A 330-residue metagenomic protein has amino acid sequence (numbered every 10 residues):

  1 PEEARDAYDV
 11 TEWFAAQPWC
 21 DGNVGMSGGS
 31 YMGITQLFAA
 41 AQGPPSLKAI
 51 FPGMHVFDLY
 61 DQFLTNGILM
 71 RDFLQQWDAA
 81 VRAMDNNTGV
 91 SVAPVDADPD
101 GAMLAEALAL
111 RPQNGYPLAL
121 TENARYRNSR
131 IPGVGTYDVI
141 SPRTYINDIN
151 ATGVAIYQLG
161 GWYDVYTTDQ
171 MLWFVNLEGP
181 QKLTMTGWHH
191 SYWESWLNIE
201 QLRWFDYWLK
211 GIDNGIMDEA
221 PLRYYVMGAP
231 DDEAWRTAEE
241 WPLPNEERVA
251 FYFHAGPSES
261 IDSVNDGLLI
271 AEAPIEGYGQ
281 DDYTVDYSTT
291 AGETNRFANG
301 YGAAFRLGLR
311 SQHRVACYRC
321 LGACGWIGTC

Functional and structural regions predicted by a protein language model:
P1-P18: Alpha/beta-hydrolase active-site loop
P18-Y31: Alpha/beta-hydrolase fold nucleophile elbow
A41-A151: Accessory cap/linker subdomain of secreted extracellular hydrolases
Q158-G160: Short beta-strand/loop motif that positions the catalytic acidic residue of the alpha/beta-hydrolase fold
W162-Y166, S191: Acidic catalytic loop of the alpha/beta-hydrolase fold
T168-Q181: Active-site-adjacent alpha-helix of alpha/beta-hydrolase-fold enzymes
E178-S191: Catalytic histidine neighborhood in serine/cysteine hydrolases with alpha/beta-hydrolase-type architecture
S195-C330: C-terminal, loop-rich substrate-recognition/catalytic regions characterized by aromatic stacking residues
